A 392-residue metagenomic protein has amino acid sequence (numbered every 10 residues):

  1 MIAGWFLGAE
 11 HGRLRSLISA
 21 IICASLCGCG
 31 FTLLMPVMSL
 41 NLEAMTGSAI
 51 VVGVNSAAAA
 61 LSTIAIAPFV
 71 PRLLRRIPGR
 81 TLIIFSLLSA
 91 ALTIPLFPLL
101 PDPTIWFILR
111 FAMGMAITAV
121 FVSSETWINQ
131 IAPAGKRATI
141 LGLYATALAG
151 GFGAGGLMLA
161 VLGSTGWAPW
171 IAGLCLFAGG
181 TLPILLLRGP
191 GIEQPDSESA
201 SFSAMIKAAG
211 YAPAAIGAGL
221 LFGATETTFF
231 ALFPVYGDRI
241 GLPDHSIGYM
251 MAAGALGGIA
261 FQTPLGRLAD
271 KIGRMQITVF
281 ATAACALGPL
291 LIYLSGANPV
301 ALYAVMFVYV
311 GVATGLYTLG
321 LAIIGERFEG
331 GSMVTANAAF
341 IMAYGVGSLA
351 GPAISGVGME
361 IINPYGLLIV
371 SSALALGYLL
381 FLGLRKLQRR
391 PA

Functional and structural regions predicted by a protein language model:
H11-A60, A215, T227-Y236, I240: Helix-loop boundary and gating motifs at the non-cytosolic
I66-P78, G163, F261-G273, M359: Helix-to-loop junctions at the C-terminal end of transmembrane segments in multipass secondary transporters
P78, L99-P101, G273, S295-A297: Helix-breaking motifs and short loop linkers at transmembrane-helix boundaries and internal kinks in secondary membrane
T81-P95, Q276-L290, S372: Structural signature of the two symmetry-related core transmembrane helices
T104-A112, V300-V308: Paired small-residue
F111-T146: Cytoplasmic helix-loop-helix junction between adjacent transmembrane helices in 12-TM secondary transporters
A119-A132, T314-F328: Intracellular juxtamembrane helix-capping segments at the cytosolic ends of symmetry-related transmembrane helices
W170-L185, L368-G383: Symmetry-related core transmembrane helices of the 12-TM Major Facilitator Superfamily/SLC fold
